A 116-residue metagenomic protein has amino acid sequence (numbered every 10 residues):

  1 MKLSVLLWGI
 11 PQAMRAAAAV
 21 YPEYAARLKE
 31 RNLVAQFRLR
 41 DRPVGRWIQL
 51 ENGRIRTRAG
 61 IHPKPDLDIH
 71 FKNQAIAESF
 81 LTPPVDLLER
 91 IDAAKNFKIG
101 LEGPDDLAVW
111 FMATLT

Functional and structural regions predicted by a protein language model:
M1-T116: Feature captures hydrophobic
